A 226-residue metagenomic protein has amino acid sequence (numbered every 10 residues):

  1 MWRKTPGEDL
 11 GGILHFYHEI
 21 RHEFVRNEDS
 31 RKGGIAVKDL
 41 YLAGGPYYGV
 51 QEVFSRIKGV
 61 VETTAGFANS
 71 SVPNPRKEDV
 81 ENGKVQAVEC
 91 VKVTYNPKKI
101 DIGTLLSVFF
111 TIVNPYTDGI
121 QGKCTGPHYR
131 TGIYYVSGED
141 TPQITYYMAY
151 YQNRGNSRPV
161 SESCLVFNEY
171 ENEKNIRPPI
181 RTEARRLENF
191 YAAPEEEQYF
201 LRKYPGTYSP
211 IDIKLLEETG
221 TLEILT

Functional and structural regions predicted by a protein language model:
W2-T226: Flexible coil/turn and secondary-structure edge motifs
